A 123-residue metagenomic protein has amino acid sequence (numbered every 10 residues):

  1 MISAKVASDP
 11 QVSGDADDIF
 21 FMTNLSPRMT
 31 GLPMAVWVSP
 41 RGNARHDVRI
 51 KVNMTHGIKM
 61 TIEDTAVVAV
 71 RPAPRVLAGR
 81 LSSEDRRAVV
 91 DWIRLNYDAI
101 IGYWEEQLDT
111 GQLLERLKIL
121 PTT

Functional and structural regions predicted by a protein language model:
M1-D47: Short, charged/polar N-terminal "headpieces" of proteins
I2, I19, I50, I58 (+4 more regions): Weak global preference for isoleucine
I2-V12, R71-L81, A88-D91: Arg/Lys-rich, positively charged N-terminal/basic patches that mediate binding to nucleic acids
Q11-S13, L25-P27, D64, V68 (+3 more regions): Amphipathic, alpha-helical segments enriched in basic
Q11-S26, K59, L77, E84-D85 (+1 more regions): Low-complexity, charged, repeat-rich alpha-helical/coil interaction segments
L25-M29, R41, K59-T61, P72 (+2 more regions): Residue-level signal for the start and early helices of compact helical domains
A35-E84: A short, structured beta-strand/loop element
A78-T123: Short, compact, well-ordered microdomains
